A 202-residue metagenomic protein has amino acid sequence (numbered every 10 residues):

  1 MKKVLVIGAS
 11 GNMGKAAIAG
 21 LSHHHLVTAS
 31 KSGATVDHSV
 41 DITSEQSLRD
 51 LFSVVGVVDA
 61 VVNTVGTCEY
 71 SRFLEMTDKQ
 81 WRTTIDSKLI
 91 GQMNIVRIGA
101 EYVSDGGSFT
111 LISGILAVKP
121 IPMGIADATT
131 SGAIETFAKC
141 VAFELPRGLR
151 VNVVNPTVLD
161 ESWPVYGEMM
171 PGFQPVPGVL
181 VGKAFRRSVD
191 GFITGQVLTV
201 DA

Functional and structural regions predicted by a protein language model:
V6-G20: N-terminal Rossmann NAD(P)H-binding glycine-rich loop of SDR-like oxidoreductase domains
S30-S47: Rossmann-fold cofactor-recognition segment
I42-V58: Conserved Rossmann-fold cofactor-binding substructure of NAD(P)-dependent oxidoreductases
V62-S71: Conserved NAD(P)H cofactor-binding loop of Rossmann-fold oxidoreductase domains
R72-F73, Q80-R82: Substrate-binding pocket helix/loop in short-chain dehydrogenase/reductase
T84-I85, M93-N94, Y102, S108-I134 (+2 more regions): Catalytic loop of short-chain dehydrogenase/reductase
L149, V153, D160-P164, E168-A202: C-terminal helical subdomain
